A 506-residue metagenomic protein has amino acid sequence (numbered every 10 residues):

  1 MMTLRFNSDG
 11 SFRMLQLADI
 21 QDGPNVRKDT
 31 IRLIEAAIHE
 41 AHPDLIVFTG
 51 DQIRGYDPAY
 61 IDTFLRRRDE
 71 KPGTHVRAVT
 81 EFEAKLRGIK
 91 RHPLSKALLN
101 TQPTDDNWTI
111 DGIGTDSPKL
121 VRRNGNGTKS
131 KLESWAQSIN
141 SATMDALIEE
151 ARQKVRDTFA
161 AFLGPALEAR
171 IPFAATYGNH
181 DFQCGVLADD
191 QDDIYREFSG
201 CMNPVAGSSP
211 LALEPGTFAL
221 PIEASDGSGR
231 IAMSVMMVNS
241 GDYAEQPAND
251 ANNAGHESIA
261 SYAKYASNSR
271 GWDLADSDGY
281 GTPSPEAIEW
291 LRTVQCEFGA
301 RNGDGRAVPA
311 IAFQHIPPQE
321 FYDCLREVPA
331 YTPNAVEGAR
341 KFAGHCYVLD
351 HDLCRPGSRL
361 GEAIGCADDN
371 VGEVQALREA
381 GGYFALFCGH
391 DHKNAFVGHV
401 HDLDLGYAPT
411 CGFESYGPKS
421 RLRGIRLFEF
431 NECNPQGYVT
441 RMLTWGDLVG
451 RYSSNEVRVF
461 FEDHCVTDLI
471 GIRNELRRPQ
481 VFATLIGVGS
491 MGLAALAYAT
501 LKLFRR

Functional and structural regions predicted by a protein language model:
M2-A41, I46-K119, V308: Internal alpha/beta domain cores that form substrate/cofactor-binding pockets in large enzymes and binding proteins
M2-T3, A219-G229, V235, S358-G365 (+2 more regions): Binuclear metal-dependent phosphoesterase catalytic core
G10-R13, A41-I46, L167-A174, I231-M233 (+3 more regions): Loop/turn elements at helix/coil->beta-strand transitions in domains of secreted/extracellular proteins
S11-Q21, A232-Q246, F313, L403-T410: Active-site-proximal beta-strand elements of phosphoester/diester hydrolases
G23-N25, R54-D57, A175-L187, Y243-P247 (+4 more regions): Active-site environment of divalent metal-dependent phosphoester hydrolases
H42-D44, S234-M237, N249-G389: His/acidic metal-ligating clusters that form di-metal
R67-G305, A335-V336, R426-E429: Extended active-site neighborhood of metal-dependent phosphoesterases/phosphodiesterases
V481-L503: Hydrophobic alpha-helical topogenic segments used for membrane insertion/localization
